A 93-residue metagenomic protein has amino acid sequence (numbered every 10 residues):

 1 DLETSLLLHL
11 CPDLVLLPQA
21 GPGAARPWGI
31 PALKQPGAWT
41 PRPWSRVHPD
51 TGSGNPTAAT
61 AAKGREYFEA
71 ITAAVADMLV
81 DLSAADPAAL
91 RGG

Functional and structural regions predicted by a protein language model:
D1-G93: Extended, histidine- and acidic-residue-enriched regions that form the cofactor-binding/catalytic faces
